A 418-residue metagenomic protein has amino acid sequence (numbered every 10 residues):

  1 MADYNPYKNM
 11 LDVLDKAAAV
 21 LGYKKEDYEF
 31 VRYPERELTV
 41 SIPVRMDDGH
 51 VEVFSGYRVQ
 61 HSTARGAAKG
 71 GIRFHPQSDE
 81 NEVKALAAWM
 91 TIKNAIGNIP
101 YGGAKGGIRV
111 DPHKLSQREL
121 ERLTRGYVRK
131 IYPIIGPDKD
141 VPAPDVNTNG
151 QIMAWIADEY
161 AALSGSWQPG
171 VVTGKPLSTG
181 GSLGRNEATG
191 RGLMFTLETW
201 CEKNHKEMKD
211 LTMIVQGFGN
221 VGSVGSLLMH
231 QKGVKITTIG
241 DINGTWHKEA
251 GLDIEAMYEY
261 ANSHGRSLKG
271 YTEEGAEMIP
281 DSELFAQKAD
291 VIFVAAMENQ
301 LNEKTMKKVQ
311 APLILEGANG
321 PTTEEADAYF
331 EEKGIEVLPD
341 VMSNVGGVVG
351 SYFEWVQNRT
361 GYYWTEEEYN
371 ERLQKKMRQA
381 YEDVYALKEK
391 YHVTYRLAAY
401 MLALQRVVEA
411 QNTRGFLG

Functional and structural regions predicted by a protein language model:
A2-N5, W200, A311-G418: Adenosine-phosphate binding glycine-rich loop
A2-S41: Short, Gly/Pro- and small/polar-rich lid/capping loops
K24-F30, N98, I135-P144, W167-G170 (+3 more regions): Flexible, glycine/charged-enriched surface loops at secondary-structure junctions
V40-P112: Glycine-rich, N-terminal phosphate-binding loop and its surrounding beta-alpha-beta segment
H75, A95-K209: Glycine/serine-rich phosphate-binding loop and adjoining beta1-alpha1 elements at the start of nucleotide-handling
G181-A286: Glycine-rich phosphate/diphosphate-binding loop of Rossmann-like nucleotide-binding domains
G244-V337: Rossmann-like adenosine-cofactor binding region
